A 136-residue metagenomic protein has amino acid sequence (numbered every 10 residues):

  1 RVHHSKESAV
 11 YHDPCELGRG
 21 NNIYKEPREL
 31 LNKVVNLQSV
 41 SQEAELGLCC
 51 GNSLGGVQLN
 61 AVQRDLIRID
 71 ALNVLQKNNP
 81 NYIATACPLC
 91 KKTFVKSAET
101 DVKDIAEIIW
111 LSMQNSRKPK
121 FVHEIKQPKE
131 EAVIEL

Functional and structural regions predicted by a protein language model:
R1-L136: Iron-sulfur cluster-binding electron-transfer modules in prokaryotic oxidoreductases
